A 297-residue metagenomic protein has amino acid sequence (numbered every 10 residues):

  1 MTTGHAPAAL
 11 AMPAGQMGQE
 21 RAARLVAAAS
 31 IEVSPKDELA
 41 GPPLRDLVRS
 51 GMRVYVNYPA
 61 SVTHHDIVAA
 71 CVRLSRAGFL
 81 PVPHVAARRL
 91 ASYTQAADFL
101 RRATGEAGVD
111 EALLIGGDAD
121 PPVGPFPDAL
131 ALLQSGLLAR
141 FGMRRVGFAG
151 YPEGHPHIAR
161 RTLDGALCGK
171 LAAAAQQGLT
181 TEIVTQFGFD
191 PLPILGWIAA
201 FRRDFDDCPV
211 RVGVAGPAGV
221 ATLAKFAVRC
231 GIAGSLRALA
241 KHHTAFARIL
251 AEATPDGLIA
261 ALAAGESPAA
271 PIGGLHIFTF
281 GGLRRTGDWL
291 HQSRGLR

Functional and structural regions predicted by a protein language model:
T2-C168, A172: Active-site beta->alpha loop and helix N-cap motifs at the rims of alpha/beta catalytic domains
I31-D37, I115, D128-E153, R203-A263 (+2 more regions): Active-site pocket-lining/capping segments in soluble small-molecule metabolic enzymes
P59, R88, I183-F187, A215 (+3 more regions): Glycine- and other small-residue-rich loops at beta-strand/loop junctions that grip anionic moieties
P83, K170, L179, V212 (+2 more regions): Conserved, mostly hydrophobic/aromatic
A91-T94, D120-D128, Q186-A200, F280 (+1 more regions): Active-site glycine- and acidic-residue-rich loops that bind and position anionic ligands or nucleotide-like cofactors
G124-P125, I158-R160, L195-G196, A221-R229 (+1 more regions): Short, well-ordered secondary-structure micro-motifs
H157-Q176, T180-R202: Hydrophobic, aromatic-enriched interface-forming segments
A269, G274-R297: C-terminal/domain-terminus segments
